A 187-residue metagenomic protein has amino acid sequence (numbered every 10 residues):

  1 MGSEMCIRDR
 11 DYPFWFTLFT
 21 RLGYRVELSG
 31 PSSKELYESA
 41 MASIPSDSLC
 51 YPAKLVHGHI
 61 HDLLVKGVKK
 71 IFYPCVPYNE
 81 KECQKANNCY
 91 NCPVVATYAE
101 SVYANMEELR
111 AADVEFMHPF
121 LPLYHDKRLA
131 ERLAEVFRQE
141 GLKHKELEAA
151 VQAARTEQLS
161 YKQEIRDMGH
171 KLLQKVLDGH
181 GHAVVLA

Functional and structural regions predicted by a protein language model:
M1-I7: Short, small-residue-biased leader/transition segments that mark boundaries at the very start of proteins
R8-R10, S32-S33, A53, C75-E80 (+3 more regions): Gly/Ser/Thr-rich loops at beta-strand to alpha-helix junctions that form or flank small-molecule/cofactor-binding
R10-T17, L55-G58, K66, T97 (+2 more regions): Generic recognition of stable, solvent-exposed alpha-helical segments in well-folded globular domains
D11-F14, E38-S43, K81-Y90, K127-A134: Short acidic, glycine/serine/threonine-rich loops at helix termini
D11-S29, Y37-A40, K171-A187: Redox- and metal-dependent alpha/beta enzyme cores, enriched for Fe-S-associated oxidoreductases and cofactor-handling
Y24-S48, H118-D126: Short connector loops at secondary-structure junctions
S43-I44, C50-H118: N-terminal glycine-rich phosphate/adenylate-binding segment common to multiple enzyme folds
P119-A187: A charged, amphipathic alpha-helical module
